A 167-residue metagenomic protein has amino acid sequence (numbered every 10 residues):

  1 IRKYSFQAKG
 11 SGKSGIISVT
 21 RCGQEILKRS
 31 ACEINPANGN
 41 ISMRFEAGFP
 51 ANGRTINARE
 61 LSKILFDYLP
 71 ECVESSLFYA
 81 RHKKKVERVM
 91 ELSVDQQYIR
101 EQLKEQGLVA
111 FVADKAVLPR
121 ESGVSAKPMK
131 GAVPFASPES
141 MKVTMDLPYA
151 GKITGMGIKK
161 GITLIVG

Functional and structural regions predicted by a protein language model:
I1-G107, L118: N-terminal accessory targeting/assembly segments
A47-F49, A113-K115, K160: Flexible glycine-/small-residue-rich
A58-R59, V124, G167: Composition- and surface-driven signal marking solvent-exposed, interaction-prone regions in large proteins
G107, F111-V112, K130-G131: Non-catalytic substrate-recognition/targeting regions of SAM-dependent transferases
L118-P119, I165: Flexible loop/turn segments at secondary-structure boundaries
P119-T154: N-terminal pre-Walker A segment at the start of P-loop NTPase domains
I153-G167: Glycine-rich phosphate-binding P-loop
